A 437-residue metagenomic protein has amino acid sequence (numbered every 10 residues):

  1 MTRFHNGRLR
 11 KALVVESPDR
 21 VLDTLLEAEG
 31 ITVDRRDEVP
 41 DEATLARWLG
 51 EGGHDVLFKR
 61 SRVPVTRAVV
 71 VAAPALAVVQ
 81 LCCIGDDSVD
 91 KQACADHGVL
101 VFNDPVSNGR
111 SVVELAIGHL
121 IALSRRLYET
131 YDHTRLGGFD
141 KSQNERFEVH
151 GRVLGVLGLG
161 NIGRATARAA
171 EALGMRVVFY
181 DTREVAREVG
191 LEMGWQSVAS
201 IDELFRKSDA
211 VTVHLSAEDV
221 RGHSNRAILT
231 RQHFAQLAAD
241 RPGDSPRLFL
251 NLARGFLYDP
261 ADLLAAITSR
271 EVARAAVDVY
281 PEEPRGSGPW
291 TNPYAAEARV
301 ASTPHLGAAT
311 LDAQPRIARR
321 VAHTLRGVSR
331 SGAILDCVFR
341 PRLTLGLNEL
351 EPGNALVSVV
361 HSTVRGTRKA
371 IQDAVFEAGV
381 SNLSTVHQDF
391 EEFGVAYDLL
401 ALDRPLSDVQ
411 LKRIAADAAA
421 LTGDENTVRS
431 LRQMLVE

Functional and structural regions predicted by a protein language model:
M1-F102, R206, T212, T230 (+7 more regions): An N-terminal-biased, well-structured beta-alpha scaffold segment characteristic of Rossmann-like dinucleotide-binding
G50, V65-R67, E184-W290: Rossmann-like adenosine-cofactor binding region
H97-V153, R168, D336: Phosphate-binding beta-alpha-beta segment of Rossmann-like dinucleotide-binding domains, i.e., the NAD(P)
L159-G160: Glycine-rich Rossmann-fold phosphate-binding loop(s) that bind the pyrophosphate of adenine dinucleotide cofactors
G163-R164: N-terminal Rossmann-fold NAD(P) dinucleotide-binding loop
A239-A355, V360-T363, D373-A374, A378 (+3 more regions): Rossmann-like dinucleotide-binding domain for NAD(H)/NADP(H)
I371-F376, V409-L421: Short amphipathic alpha-helices in soluble, non-transmembrane regions that often serve as interface/regulatory elements
